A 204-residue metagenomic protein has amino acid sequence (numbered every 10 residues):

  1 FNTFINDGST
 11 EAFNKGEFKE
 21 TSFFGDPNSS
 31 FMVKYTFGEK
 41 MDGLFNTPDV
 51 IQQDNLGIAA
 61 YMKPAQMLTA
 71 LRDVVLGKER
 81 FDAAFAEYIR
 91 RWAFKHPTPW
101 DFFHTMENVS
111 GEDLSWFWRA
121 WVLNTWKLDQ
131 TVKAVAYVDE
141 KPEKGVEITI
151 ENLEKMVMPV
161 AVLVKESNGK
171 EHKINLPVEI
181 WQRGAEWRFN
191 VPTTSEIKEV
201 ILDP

Functional and structural regions predicted by a protein language model:
F1-E151, V200: Hydrophobic alpha-helical and helix-loop surface patches within well-folded domains that function as non-catalytic
L128-T131, V135-D203: Beta-strand-rich binding/interaction modules
